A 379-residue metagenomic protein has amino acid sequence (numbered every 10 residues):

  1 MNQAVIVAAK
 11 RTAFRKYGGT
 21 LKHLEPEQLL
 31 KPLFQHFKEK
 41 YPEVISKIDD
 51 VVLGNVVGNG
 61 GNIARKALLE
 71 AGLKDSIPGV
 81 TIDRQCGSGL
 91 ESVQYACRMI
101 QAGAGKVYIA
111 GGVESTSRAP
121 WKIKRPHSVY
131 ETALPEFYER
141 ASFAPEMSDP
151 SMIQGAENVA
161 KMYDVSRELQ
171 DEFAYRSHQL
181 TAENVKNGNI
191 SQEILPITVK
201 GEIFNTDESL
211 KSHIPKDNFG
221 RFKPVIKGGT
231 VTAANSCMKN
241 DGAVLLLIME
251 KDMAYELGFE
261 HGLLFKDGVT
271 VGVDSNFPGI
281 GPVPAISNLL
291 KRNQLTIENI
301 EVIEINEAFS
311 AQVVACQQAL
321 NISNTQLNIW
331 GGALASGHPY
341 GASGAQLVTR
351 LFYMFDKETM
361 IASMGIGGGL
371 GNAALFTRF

Functional and structural regions predicted by a protein language model:
M1-L24, D217-P278, P284, M354-M360 (+2 more regions): Condensing-enzyme catalytic core mediating Claisen C-C bond formation in acyl metabolism
R11, H23, E27-K31, L169-E256 (+2 more regions): N-terminal extracellular/periplasmic Venus flytrap/periplasmic-binding protein-like
K22-G87, E91-I100, A104-Y108, V113-E131 (+2 more regions): Conserved beta-ketoacyl condensing-enzyme motif
P26-Y41, I63-A67, S92, M152-V159 (+5 more regions): Short, well-ordered amphipathic alpha-helical segments that serve as non-catalytic structural scaffolds within diverse
N55-K106, E146-S151, H213-M238, A319-T349 (+1 more regions): Conserved catalytic cysteine-centered active-site region of acyl-thioester-dependent Claisen-condensing enzymes
R84-E114, A160-I190, L246-D252, P339-E358 (+1 more regions): Active-site-proximal alpha-helical scaffold in enzymes
R98-Y163, G228, F355: Glycine-rich loop/linker segments at domain edges
E157, K266-A335: Active-site pocket-lining segment
